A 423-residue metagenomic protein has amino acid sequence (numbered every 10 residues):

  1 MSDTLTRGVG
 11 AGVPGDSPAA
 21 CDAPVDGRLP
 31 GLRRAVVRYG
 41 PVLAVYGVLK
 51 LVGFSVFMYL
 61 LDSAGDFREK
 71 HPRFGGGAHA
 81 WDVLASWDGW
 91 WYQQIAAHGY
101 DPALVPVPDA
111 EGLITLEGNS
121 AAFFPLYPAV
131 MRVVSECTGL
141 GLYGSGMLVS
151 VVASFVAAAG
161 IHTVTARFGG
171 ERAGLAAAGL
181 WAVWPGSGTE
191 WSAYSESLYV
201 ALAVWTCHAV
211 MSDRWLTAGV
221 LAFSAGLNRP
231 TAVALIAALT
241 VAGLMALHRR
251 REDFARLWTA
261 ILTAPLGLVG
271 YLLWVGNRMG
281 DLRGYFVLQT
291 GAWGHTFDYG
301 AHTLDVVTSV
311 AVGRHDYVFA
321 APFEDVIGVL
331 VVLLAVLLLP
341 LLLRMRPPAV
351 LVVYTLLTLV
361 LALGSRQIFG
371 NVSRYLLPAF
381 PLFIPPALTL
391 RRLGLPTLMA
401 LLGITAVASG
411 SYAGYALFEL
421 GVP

Functional and structural regions predicted by a protein language model:
L49-A64, I236-V241, M245-L337, P347-T355: Membrane-lumen/periplasm interface segments of specific transmembrane helices in polyprenyl phosphate-linked
S86-G139, G300-H302, V306-A311: Short hydrophobic/aromatic helix or loop-helix immediately within or flanking a transmembrane segment in polytopic
L116-P125, A129, C137-V156, A321-V329: Loop-to-helix entry region of an early transmembrane alpha helix in multi-pass inner-membrane enzymes
V133, S145-F168, L334-P340: Transmembrane-helix motifs of polytopic, lipid-linked glycan transferases
G141-S145, I161-V183, A201, A349-V353: Transmembrane-helix signature of polytopic, membrane-embedded enzymes that assemble or transfer cell-envelope glycans
A182, A203-H208, L216-G243, T263-G267 (+1 more regions): Membrane-interface alpha helices of multi-pass inner-membrane proteins
S192-L198, V372-S373: Short acidic/glycine- and proline-prone juxtamembrane loop motifs at membrane-interface regions of multi-pass membrane
L262-P265, R392-G421: Signature aromatic-anchored transmembrane alpha helix within multi-pass, membrane-resident enzymes that catalyze glycan
